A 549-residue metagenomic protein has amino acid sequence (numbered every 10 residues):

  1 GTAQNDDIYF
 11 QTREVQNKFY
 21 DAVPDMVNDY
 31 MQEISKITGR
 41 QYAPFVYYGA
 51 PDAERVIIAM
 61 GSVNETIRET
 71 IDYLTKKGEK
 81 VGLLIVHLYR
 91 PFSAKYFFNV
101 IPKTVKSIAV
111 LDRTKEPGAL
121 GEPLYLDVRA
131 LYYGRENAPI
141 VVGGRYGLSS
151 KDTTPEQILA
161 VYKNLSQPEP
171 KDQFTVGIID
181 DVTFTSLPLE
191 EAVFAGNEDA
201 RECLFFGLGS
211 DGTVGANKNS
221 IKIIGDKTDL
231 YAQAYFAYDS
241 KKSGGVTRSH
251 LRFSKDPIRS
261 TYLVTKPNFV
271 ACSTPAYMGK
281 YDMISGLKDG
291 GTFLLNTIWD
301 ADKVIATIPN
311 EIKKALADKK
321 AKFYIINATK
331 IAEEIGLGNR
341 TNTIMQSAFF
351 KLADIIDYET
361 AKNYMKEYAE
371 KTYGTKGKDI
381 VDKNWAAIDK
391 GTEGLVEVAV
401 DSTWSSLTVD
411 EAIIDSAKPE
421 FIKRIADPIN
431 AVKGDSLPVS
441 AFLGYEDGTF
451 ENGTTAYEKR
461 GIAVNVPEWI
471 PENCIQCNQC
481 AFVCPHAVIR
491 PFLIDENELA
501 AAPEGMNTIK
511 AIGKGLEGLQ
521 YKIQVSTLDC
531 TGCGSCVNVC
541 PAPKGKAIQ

Functional and structural regions predicted by a protein language model:
G1-R13, L124, L148, D152-L165 (+2 more regions): Internal gly/pro-rich beta-alpha loop/helix module that stabilizes soluble enzyme cofactors or their anionic handles
G1-Y47: Conformationally flexible catalytic loops at phosphate/diphosphate-handling active centers
N28-G177, H250-R252, P267-F269, T292-N342 (+1 more regions): Thiamine diphosphate
Q32-R55, S186-A200, A456-Y457, T508-G513: Glycine-/acidic-rich phosphate or pyrophosphate-binding loops and their flanking alpha/beta elements
G39-Y48, V81-G82, N137-G143, P168-I179 (+6 more regions): Flexible, glycine/charged-enriched surface loops at secondary-structure junctions
P91-F92, Y96, T104-S107, L111-E122 (+3 more regions): Active-site cofactor/cluster-binding pocket
V110-S186, R252-W299, T307, V398-A399 (+3 more regions): Phosphate/diphosphate-binding loops
A361-M365, G374-C530, V537-Q549: Ferredoxin-type iron-sulfur electron-transfer modules and their immediate structural context
